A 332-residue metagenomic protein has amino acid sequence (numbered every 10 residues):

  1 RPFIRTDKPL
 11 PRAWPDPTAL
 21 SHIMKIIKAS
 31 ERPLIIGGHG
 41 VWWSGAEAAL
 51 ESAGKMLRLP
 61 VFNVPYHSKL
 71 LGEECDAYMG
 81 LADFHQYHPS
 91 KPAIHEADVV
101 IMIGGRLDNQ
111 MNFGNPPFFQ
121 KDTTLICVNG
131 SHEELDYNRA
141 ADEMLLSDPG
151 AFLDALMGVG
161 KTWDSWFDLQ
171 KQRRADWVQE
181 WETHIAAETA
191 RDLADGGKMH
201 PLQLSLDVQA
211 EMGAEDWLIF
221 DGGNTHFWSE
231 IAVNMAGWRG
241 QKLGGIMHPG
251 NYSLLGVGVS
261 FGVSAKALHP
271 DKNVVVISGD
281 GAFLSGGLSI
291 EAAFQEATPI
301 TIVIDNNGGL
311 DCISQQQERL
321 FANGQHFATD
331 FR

Functional and structural regions predicted by a protein language model:
R1-A29: Conformationally flexible catalytic loops at phosphate/diphosphate-handling active centers
A19-P33, A53, I94-A97, D207-D216 (+1 more regions): Glycine-rich phosphate/diphosphate-binding loops that line cofactor/substrate pockets in enzymes
E31-S44, G54: Glycine-rich phosphate/diphosphate-binding loops and the adjacent beta-loop-alpha structural elements that coordinate
H39-V41, Y66-H67, G105-D108, G223-T225 (+2 more regions): Short glycine-rich anion-binding loops that position phosphate/pyrophosphate groups of nucleotides and phosphorylated
H67-R173, I302, Q317, G324: Glycine-rich, acidic loop regions that bind phosphate or pyrophosphate groups
F84, K91, E96, D136-N138 (+3 more regions): Thiamine diphosphate
D176-K266: Active-site diphosphate/adenylate-binding microenvironment
